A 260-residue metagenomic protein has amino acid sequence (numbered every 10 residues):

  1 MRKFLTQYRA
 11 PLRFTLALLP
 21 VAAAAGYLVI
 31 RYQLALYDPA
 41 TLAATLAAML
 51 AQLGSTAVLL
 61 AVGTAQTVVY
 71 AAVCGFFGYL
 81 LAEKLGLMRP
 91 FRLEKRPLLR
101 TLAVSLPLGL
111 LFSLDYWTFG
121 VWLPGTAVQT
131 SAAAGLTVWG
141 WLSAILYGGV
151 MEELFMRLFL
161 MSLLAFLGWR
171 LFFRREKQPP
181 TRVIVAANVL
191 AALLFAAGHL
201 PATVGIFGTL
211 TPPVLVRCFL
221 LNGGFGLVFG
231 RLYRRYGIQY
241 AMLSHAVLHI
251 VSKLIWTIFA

Functional and structural regions predicted by a protein language model:
R2-P20, L60-T64, R92-P107, Q239-L243: Alpha-helical transmembrane segments and their helix-start/interface "positive-inside/aromatic belt" motifs in integral
L19-T41, A71, G75, S113-V121: Alpha-helical transmembrane segments of multi-pass membrane proteins
Q33-A61, V69-L99: Membrane-helix interface linkers and caps
P39-L59, G125-S143, V204-V214, A260: Membrane-interface interhelical loops and short amphipathic "cap" helices that link adjacent transmembrane segments
L59-A71, V214-L221: Alpha-helical transmembrane segments of polytopic membrane proteins
V68-G86, F155-F172: Transmembrane alpha-helical segments in integral membrane proteins
K84-M151, F166-Q178: Juxtamembrane helix-loop-helix connectors linking adjacent transmembrane helices in multi-pass membrane enzymes
W139-A260: Transmembrane helix-loop-helix hairpins at the membrane interface of multi-pass integral membrane proteins
